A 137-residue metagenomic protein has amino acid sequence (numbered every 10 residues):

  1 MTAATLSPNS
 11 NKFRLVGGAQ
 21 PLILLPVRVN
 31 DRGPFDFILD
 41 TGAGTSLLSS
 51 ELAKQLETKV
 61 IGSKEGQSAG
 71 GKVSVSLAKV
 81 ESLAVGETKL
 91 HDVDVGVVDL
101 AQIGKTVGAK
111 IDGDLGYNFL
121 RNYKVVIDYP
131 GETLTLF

Functional and structural regions predicted by a protein language model:
M1-F137: Pepsin/retropepsin-fold aspartyl endopeptidases
